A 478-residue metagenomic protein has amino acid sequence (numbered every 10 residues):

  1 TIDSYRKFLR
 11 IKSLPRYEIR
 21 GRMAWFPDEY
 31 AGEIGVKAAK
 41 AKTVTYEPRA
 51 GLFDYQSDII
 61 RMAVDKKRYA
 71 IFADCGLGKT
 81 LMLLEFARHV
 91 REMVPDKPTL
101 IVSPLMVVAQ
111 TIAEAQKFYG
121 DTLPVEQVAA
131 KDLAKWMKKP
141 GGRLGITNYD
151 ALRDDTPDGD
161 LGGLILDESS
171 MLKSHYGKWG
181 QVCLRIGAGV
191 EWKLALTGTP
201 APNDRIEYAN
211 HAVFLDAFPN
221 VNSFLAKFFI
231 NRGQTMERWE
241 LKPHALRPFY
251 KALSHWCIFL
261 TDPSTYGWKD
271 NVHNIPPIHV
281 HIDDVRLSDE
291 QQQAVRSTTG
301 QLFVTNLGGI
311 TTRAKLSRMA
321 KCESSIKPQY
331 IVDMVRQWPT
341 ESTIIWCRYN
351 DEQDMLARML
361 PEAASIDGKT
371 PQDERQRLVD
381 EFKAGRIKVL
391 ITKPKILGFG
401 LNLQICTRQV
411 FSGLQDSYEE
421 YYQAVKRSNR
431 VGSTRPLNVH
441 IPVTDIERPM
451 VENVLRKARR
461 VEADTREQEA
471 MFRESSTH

Functional and structural regions predicted by a protein language model:
A38-F72: Conserved pre-motif I regulatory segment
K66-F86: Walker A/P-loop
T80-M82, P95-K117, P202-E207, R348-N350: Conserved Walker A/P-loop ATP-binding site and its immediately adjacent core in helicase/helicase-like ATPase domains
D96-P98, A113, G163, M171 (+2 more regions): Conserved P-loop NTPase motor "coupling/switch" region that bridges the ATPase
M106-K131, L215-P219: Conserved helix-turn-beta segment of the N-terminal RecA-like "Helicase ATP-binding" lobe in SF1/SF2 helicases
K135, I344-W346, D354-A357, P361-L397: Conserved helicase ATPase core of P-loop NTP-dependent helicases/translocases
T265-A364: Conserved helicase/translocase motor-coupling segment
D416-H478: A conserved SF2-helicase RecA2
